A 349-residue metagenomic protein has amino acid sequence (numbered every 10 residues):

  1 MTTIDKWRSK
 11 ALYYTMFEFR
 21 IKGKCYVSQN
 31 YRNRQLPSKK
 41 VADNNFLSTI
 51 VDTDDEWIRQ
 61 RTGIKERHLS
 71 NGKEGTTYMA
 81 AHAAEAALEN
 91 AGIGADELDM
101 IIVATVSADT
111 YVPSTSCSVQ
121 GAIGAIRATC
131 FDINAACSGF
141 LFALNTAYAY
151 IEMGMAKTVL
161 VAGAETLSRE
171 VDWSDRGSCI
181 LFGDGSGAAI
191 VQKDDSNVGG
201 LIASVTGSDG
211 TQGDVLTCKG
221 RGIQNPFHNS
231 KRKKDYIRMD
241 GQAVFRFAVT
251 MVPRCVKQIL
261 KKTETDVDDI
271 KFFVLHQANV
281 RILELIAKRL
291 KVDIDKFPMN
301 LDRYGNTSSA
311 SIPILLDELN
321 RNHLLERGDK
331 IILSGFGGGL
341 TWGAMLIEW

Functional and structural regions predicted by a protein language model:
T2, Y13-T15: Short terminal hydrophobic/aromatic SLiMs and anchors at protein ends
F17-G72, D175-R246, T250, R254 (+1 more regions): Condensing-enzyme catalytic core mediating Claisen C-C bond formation in acyl metabolism
R34-L36, A104-D109, A135-S138, G163-S168 (+3 more regions): Acidic, glycine-rich active-site loops and adjacent beta-strand->loop/helix elements that engage anionic groups
W57-Y78, T105-V159, K288-L315: Conserved catalytic cysteine-centered active-site region of acyl-thioester-dependent Claisen-condensing enzymes
A83-D99, R254-K271, L319-L324: Phosphate/pyrophosphate-binding loops at sites that engage ATP/ADP/AMP, CoA/4′-phosphopantetheine, polyphosphate
E152-S186: Flexible, glycine-rich active-site loops centered on histidine and acidic residues that chelate a metal or position
I314-S334, L340-W349: Catalytic phosphate/nucleotide-handling subdomain of diverse soluble enzymes
